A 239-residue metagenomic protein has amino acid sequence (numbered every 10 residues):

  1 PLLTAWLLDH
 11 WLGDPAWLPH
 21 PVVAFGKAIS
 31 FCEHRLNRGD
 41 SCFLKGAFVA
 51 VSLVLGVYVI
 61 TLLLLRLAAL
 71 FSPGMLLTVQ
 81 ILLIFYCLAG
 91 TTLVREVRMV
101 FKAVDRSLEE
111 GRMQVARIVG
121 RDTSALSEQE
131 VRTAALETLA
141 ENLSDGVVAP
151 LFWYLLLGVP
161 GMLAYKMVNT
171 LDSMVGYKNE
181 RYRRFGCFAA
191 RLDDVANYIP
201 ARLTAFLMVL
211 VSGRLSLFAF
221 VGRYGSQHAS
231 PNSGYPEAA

Functional and structural regions predicted by a protein language model:
P1-L163, G176-A239: Hydrophobic alpha-helical transmembrane segments
K166: Pseudouridine synthase
N169: Substrate/ligand-engaging "lid" and interaction regions
S173: Glycine-rich phosphate/dinucleotide-binding loop and adjoining beta-alpha-beta core of small-molecule
